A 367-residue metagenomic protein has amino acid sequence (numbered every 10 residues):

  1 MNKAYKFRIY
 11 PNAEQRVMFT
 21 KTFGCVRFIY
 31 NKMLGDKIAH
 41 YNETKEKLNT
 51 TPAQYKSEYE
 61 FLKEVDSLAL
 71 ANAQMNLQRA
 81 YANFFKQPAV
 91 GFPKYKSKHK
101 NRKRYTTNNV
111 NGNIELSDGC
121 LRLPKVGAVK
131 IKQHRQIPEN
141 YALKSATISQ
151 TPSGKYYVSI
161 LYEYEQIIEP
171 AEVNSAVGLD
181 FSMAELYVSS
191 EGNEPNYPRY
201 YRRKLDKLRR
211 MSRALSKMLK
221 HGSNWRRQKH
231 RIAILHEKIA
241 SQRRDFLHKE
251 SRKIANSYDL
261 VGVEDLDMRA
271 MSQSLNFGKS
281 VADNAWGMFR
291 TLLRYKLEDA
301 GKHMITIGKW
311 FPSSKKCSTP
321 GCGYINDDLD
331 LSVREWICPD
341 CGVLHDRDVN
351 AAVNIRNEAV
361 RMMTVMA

Functional and structural regions predicted by a protein language model:
M1-L70: Gly/serine-rich nucleotide phosphate-binding loop at the start of the catalytic core of nucleotide/ADP-ribose-handling
A4-K6, D118, V126, L143 (+2 more regions): Broad gene-expression machinery/nucleic-acid interaction feature
F7-I9, V129-Q133, E194-Y197: Generic detection of short hydrophobic beta-strand segments and adjacent strand-loop junctions
V17, P138-E139, P152-A367: Positively charged, helix-rich recognition surfaces that bind polyanionic ligands
M33, A69-Q87, V349-A359, M366: Stable alpha-helical structural segments in soluble proteins, enriched in small hydrophobic residues
L34-Y41, Y81, F85-F92, Y164: Long, hydrophobic, amphipathic alpha-helical segments used as structural scaffolds
T50-P152: Acidic carboxylate diad motif detector
